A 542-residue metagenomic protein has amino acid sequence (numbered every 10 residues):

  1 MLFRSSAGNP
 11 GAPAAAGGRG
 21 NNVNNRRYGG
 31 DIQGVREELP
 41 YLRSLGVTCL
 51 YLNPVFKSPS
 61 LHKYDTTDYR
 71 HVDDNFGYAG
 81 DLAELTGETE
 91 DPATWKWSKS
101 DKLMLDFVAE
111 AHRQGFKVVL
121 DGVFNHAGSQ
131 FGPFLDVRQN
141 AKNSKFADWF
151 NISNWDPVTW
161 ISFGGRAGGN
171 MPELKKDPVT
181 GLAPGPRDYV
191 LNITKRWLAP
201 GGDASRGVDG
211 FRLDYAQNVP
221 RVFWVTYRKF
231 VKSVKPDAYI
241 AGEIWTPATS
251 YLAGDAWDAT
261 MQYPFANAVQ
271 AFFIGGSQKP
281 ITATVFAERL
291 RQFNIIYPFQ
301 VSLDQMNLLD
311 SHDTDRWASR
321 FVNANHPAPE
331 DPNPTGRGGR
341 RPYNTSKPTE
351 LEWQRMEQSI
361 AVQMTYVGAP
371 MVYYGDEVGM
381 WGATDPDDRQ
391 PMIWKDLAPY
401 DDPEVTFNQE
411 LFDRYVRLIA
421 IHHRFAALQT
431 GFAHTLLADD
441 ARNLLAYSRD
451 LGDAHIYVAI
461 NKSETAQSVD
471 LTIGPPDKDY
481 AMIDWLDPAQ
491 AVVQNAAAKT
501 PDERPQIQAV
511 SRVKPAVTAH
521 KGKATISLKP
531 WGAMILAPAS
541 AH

Functional and structural regions predicted by a protein language model:
M1-A7, R19-N21, Y28-T48, K57 (+4 more regions): Carbohydrate-interacting/catalytic domains
F3-T48, P54-S205, Y227, S233 (+2 more regions): Substrate-binding/active-site clefts of carbohydrate-active enzymes
G11-G18, Y78-S98, P327-S346, P501-S511: Charged, glycine/proline-rich intrinsically disordered loops and linkers
N22-Y28, T94, K175-L182, R212-Y215 (+4 more regions): Active-site rim elements
L42, L52, Y69, A111 (+10 more regions): Conserved, mostly hydrophobic/aromatic
S98-K99, M356-Q358: Outer-membrane beta-barrel transmembrane strands
V108, H112-F116, H126, L135-R138 (+10 more regions): Active-site-proximal helices and loops of the catalytic beta/alpha 8
D304-T349: Active-site clefts of carbohydrate-active enzymes
